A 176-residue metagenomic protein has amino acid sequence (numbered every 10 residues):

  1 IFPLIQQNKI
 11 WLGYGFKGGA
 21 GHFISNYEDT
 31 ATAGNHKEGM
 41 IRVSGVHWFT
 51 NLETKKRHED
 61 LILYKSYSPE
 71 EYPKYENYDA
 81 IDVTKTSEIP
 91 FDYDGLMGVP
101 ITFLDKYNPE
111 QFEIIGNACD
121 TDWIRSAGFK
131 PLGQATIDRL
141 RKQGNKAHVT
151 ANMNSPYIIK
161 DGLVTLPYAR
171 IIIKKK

Functional and structural regions predicted by a protein language model:
I1-K176: Class I S-adenosyl-L-methionine-dependent methyltransferase catalytic core
